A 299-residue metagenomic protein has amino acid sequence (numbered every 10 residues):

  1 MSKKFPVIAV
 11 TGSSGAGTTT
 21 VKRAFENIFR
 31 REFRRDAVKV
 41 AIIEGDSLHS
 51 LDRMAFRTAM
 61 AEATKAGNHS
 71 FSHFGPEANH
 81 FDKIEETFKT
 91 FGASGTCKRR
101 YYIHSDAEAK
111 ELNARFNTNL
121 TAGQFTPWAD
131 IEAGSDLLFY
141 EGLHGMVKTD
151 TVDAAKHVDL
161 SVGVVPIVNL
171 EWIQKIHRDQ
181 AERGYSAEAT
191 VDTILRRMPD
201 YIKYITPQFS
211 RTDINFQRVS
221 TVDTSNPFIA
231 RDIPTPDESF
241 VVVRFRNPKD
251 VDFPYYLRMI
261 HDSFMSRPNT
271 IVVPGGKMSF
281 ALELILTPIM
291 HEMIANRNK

Functional and structural regions predicted by a protein language model:
M1-F5: Phosphate-binding P-loop
V7-T11: Short hydrophobic/aromatic beta-strand immediately N-terminal to the Walker A/P-loop
S14: The conserved Walker
T18: Conserved lysine of the Walker
V21-K22, E26: Post-Walker A alpha-helix
N27-V40: Post-Walker A helix-loop "phosphate-sensing" segment adjacent to the P-loop in P-loop NTPases
A41-E111: Conserved nucleotide-sensing/catalytic segment adjacent to the nucleotide-binding pocket in NTP-handling enzymes
T118-A133, L137, A154-K156, P166-K299: C-terminal accessory "lid"/substrate-recognition subdomains
